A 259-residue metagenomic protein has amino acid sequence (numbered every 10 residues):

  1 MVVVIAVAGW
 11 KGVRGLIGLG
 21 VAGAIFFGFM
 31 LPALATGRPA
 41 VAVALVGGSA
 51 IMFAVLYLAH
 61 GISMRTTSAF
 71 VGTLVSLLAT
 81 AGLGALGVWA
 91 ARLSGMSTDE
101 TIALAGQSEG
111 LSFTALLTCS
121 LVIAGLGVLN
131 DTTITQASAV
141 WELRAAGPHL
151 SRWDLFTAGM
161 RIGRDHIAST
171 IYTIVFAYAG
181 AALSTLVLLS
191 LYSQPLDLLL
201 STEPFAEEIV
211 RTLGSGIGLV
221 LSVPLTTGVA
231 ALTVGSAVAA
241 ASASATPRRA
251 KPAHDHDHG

Functional and structural regions predicted by a protein language model:
V2-L104, L111-L121: Transmembrane alpha-helical segments that form the functional core of multipass membrane systems
A6-G12, L56-A69, T133, A137-H149 (+1 more regions): Cytoplasmic membrane-interface segments at the C-terminal ends of transmembrane helices
V21, G47-A50, V71, V75 (+6 more regions): Lipid-exposed faces of alpha-helical membrane segments in multi-pass integral membrane proteins
G23, G48, N130-T132, Q136 (+4 more regions): Functionally constrained cores in energy, signaling, and assembly domains
H60, H149, H166, H254-H258: Histidine (H) residue identity feature
A81-F205, I209, L213: Generic detector of multi-pass transmembrane helix bundles and their immediately adjacent loops in polytopic membrane
A179, T185-G259: Hydrophobic alpha-helical transmembrane segments of membrane transport and translocation systems, primarily multi-pass
